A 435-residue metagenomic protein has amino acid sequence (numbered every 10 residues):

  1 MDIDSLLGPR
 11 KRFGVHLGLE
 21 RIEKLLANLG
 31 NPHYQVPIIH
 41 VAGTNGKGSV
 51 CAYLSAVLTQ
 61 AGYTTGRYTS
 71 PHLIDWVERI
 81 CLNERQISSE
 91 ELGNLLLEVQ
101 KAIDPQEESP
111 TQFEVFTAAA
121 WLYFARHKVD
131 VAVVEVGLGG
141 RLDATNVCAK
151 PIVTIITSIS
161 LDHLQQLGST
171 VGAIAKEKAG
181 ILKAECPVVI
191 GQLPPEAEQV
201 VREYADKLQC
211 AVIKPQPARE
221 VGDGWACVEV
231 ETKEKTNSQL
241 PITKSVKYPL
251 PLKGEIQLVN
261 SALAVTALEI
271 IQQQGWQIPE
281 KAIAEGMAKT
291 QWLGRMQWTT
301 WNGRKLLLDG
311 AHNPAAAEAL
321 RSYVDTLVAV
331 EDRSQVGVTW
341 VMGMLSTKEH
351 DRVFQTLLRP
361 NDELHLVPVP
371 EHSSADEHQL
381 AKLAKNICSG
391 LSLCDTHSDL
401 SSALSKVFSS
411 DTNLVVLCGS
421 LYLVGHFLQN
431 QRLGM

Functional and structural regions predicted by a protein language model:
M1-F13: Charged, amphipathic alpha-helical linker segments immediately N-terminal to NTP-binding catalytic cores
V15, L19, E23-Y34, Q60-A149 (+2 more regions): ATP-dependent carboxylate-amine ligase catalytic core
V41, S49-G66: A conserved segment at the C-terminal end of the G1
T69-P71, G191-Q192, Y204-G222, L250-E255 (+6 more regions): Beta-strand->loop->alpha-helix junctions that form or flank phosphate-binding loops in nucleotide-handling enzymes
E107-E108, V115, K128-E135, P151-K244 (+2 more regions): Acidic, Mg2+-coordinating active-site environments of NTP-dependent enzymes
V131-V134, L142-I155, I159-S160, A173 (+1 more regions): Nucleotide phosphate-binding/pyrophosphate-handling subdomain across enzymes that bind or process nucleotide phosphates
P194-I213, G222-G224, K305-L307, P314 (+1 more regions): C-terminal helical cap/extension that packs against the catalytic core of soluble nucleotide-cofactor enzymes
S420: Active-site-proximal loop/hinge segments that shape catalytic or ion-binding/gating pockets
